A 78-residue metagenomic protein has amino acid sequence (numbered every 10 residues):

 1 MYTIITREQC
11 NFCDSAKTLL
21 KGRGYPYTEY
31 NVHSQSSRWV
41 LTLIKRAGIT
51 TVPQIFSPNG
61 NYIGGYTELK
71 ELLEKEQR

Functional and structural regions predicted by a protein language model:
M1-E29: Local sequence-structure signature of Cys/Sec-based thiol-disulfide redox active-site neighborhoods
N11, H33, K70: Nucleotide phosphate-binding site architecture
A16, W39, G65-L69: Amphipathic alpha-helical interface surfaces
V32-T50, K75-R78: Thioredoxin-like thiol-disulfide oxidoreductase module
F56-R78: Non-catalytic, surface beta->alpha helical segment in thiol-disulfide oxidoreductase systems
